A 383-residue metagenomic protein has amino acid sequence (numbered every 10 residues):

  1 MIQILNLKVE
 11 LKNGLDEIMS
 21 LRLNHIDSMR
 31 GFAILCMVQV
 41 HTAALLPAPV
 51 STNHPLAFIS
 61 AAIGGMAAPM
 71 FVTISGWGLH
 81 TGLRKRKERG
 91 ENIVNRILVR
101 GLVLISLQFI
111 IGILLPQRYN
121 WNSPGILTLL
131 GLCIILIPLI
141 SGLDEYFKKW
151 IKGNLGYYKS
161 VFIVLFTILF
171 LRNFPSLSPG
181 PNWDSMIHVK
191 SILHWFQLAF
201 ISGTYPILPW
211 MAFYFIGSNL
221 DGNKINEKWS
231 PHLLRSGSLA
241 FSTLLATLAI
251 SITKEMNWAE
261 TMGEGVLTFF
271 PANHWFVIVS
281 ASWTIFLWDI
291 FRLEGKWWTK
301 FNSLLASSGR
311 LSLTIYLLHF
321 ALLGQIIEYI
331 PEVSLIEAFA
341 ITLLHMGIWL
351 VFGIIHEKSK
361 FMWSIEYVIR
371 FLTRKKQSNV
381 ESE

Functional and structural regions predicted by a protein language model:
I2-E383: Alpha-helical transmembrane segments and their immediate juxtamembrane cytosolic regions
